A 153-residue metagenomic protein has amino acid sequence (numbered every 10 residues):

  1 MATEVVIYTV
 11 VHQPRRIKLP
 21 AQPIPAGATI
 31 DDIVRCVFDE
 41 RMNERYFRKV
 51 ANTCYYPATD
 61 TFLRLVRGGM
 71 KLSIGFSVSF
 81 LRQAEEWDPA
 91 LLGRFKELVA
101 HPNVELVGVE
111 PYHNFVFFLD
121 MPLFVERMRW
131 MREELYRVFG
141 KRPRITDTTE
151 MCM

Functional and structural regions predicted by a protein language model:
M1-R144, M151-M153: Catalytic alpha-helical scaffold of carbohydrate-active enzymes acting on polysaccharides/glycoconjugates
